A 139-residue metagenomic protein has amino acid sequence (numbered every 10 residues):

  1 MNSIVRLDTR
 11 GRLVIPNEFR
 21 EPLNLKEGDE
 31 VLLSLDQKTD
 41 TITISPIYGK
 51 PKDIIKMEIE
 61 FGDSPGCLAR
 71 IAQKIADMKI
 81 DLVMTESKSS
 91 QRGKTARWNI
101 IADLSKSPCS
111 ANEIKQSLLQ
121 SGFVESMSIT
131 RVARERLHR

Functional and structural regions predicted by a protein language model:
M1-S3: Extreme N-terminal segment that seeds HTH/winged-HTH DNA-binding domains in transcriptional regulators
V5-L7: Short, acidic Ser/Thr/Gly-rich low-complexity loop/linker segments typical of extracellular and cell-surface proteins
G11-N24: Short beta-strand-centered segments at strand-helix junctions
V14-I15, V31, V124: Hydrophobic aliphatic residue packing
K26-G49: Short, structured interface segments
T43, I47-R139: A conserved regulatory-domain signal marking ACT and ACT-like small-molecule sensing domains and adjacent regulatory
